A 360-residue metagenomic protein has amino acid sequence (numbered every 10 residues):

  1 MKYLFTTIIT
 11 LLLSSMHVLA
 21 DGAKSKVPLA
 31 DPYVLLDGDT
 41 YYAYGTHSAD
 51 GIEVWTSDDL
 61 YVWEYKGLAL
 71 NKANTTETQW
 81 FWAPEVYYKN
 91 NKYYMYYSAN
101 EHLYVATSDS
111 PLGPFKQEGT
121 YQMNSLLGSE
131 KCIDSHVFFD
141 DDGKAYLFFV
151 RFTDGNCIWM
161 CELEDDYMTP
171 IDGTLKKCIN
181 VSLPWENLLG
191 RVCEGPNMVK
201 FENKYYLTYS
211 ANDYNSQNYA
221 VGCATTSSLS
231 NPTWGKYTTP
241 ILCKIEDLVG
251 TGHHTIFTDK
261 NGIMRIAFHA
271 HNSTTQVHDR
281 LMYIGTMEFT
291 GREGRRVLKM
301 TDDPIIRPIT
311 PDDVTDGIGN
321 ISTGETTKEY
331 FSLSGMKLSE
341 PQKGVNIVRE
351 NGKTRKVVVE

Functional and structural regions predicted by a protein language model:
K2, K200, R265, R280 (+2 more regions): Basic side chains
Y3-M16: Sec-dependent N-terminal signal peptides
L4, T153, A267, M282 (+2 more regions): Small/flexible residues
I8-T10, T120, G143, M336: Short linear sequence elements within intrinsically disordered, low-complexity coil regions
S14, V18-V27, S322-T327: Extreme N-terminus of proteins, especially the signal/transit-peptide cleavage junction and the first residues
L19-T315: Carbohydrate-active catalytic/glycan-binding domains of CAZyme proteins, especially the secreted or lumenal ectodomains
T315-E360: C-terminal outer-membrane/trafficking sorting elements
